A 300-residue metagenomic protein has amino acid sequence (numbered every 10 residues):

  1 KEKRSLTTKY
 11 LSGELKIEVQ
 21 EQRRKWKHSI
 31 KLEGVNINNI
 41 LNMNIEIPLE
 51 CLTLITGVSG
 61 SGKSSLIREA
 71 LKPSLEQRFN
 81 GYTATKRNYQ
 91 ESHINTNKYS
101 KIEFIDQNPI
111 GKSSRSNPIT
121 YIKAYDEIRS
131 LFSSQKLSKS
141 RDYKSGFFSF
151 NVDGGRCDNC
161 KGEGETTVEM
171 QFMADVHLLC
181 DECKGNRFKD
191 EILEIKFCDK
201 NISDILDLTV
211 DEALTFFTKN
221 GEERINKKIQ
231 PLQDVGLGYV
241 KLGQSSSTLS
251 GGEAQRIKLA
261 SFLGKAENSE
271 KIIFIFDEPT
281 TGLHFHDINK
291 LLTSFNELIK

Functional and structural regions predicted by a protein language model:
K1-K300: Conserved phosphate-binding elements of NTP-dependent enzyme cores
